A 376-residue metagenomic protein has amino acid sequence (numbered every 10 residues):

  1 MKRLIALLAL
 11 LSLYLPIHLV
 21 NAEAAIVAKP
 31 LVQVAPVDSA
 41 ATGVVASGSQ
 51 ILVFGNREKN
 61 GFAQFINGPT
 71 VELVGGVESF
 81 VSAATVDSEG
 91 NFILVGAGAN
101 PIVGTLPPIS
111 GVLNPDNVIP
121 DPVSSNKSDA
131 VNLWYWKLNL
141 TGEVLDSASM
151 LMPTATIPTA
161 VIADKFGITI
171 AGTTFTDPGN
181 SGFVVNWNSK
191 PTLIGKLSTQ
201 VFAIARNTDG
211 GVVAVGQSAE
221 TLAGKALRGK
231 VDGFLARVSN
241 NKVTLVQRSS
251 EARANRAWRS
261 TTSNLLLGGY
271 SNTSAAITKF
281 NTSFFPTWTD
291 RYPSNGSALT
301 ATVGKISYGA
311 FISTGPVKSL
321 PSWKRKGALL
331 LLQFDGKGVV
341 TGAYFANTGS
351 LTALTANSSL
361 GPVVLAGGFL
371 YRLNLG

Functional and structural regions predicted by a protein language model:
M1-L8: Bacterial N-terminal signal peptides that target proteins for export
L8-P16: Bacterial N-terminal signal peptides
N21-G376: A sequence-level/structural motif corresponding to short, flexible coil/turn segments enriched in small polar residues
